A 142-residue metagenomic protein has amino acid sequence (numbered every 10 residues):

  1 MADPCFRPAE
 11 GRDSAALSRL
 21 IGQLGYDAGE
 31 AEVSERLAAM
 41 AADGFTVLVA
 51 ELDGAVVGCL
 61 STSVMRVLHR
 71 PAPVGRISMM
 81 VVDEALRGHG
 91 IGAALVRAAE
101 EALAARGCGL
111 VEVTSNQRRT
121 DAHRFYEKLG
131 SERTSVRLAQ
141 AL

Functional and structural regions predicted by a protein language model:
P4-L17: A short beta-loop-alpha structural element at the N-terminal edge of CoA-dependent acyl/N-acetyltransferase catalytic
S14, S18-A38: Conserved GNAT-fold acetyl-CoA-binding loop/helix
A38-V49, R76, E132: A short helix-loop-beta-strand connector motif used in the catalytic cores of GNAT acetyltransferases and, in some
V49, A55-V64, R76, V81: Conserved beta-strand in the GNAT
M65-I77, R87, T134: A conserved beta-turn-beta hairpin within the catalytic core of GNAT-like acetyltransferases that forms part
V82, G88-E101, R124, K128: Conserved acetyl-CoA-binding loop-helix of GNAT-fold acetyltransferases
R87, V113-A122, A139-L142: Conserved beta-strand-loop-alpha-helix junction that forms the acyl-donor binding cleft
V96, L103-S115: Conserved GNAT acetyl-CoA-binding A-motif
